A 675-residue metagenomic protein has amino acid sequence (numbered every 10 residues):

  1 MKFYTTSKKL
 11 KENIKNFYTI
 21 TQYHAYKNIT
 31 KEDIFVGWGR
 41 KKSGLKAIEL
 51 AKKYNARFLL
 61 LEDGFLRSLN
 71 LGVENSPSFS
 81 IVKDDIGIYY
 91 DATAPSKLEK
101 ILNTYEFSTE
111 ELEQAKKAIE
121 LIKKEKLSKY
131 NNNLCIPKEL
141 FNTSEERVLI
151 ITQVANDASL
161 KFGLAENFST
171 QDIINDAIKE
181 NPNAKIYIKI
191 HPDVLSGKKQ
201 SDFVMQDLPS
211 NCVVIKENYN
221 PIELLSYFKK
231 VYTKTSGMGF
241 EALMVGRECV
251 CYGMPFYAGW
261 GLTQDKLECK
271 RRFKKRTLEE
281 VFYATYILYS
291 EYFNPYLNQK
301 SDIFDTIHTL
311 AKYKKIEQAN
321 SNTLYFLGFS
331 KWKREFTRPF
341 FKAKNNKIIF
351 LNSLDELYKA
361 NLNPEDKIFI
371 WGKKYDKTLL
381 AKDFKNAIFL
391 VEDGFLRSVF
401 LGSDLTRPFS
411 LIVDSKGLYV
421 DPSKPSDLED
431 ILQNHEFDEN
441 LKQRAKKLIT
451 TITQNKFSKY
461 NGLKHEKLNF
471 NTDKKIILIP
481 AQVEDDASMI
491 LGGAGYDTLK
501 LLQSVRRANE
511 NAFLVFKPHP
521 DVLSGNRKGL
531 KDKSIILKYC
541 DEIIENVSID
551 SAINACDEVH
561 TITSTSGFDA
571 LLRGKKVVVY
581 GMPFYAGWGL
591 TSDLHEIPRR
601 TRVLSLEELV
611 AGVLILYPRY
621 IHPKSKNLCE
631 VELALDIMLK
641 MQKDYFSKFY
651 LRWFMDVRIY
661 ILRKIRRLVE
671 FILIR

Functional and structural regions predicted by a protein language model:
M1-R675: Catalytic-core helical/loop segments in enzymes performing group transfer/polymerization on anionic/lipid-linked
